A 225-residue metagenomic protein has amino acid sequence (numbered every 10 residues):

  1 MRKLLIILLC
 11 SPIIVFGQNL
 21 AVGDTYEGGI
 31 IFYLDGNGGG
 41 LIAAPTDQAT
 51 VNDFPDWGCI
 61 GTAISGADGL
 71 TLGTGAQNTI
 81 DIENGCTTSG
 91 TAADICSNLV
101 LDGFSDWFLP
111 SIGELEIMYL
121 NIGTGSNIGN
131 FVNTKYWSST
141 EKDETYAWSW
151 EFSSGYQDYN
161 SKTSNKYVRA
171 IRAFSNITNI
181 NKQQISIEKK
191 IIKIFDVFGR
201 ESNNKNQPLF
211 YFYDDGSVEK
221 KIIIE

Functional and structural regions predicted by a protein language model:
K3-G17: Sec-dependent N-terminal signal peptides
Q18-G38, R200: N-terminal module-boundary/linker segments of secreted carbohydrate-active enzymes
D24, G28, D35, S89-T91 (+3 more regions): C-terminal, surface-exposed recognition/capping segments
D35-F108, I112-G113, I117-N121: Short aromatic-cysteine micro-motif
S175-R200: Residue-level detector of functionally pivotal "anchor" positions at catalytic/ligand-binding pockets or at interdomain
T178-N179, N206, V218-K221: Short, compositionally biased serine/threonine- and acidic-rich segments at solvent-exposed termini, linkers, or domain
F210-E225: C-terminal tail/sorting-segment detector
